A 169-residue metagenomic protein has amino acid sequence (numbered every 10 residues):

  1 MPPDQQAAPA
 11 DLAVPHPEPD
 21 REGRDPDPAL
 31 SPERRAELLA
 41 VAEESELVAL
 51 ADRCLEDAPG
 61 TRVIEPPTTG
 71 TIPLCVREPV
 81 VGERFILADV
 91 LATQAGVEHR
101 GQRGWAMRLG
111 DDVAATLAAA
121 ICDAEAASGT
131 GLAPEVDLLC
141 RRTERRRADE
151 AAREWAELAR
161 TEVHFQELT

Functional and structural regions predicted by a protein language model:
P2: Aromatic-residue-lined binding/catalytic grooves and analogous aromatic/hydrophobic interfacial grooves in multimeric
A8-R24: N-terminal intrinsically disordered, low-complexity tails
R24-D57, V63: A glycine- and small/hydrophobic-rich beta-loop-beta segment that serves as a flexible "lid/hinge" or phosphate-binding
E44, L91, D112-A115, A119 (+2 more regions): Electropositive phosphate-/nucleotide-binding environments in soluble metabolic enzymes
R53-H99, W105-A106: Structured beta-strand/loop patches that form or line metal/cofactor-binding pockets in enzymes
D57-P59, A127-T169: Cysteine/selenocysteine-centered motifs that mediate thiol-based redox chemistry or coordinate metal-sulfur cofactors
T71-C75, F85-V90, T116, E157 (+1 more regions): Residue-level preference for alpha-helix termini and adjacent loops
R100-R141: A hydrophobic, small-residue-rich beta->alpha segment in the mid-to-C-terminal subdomain of diverse proteins
